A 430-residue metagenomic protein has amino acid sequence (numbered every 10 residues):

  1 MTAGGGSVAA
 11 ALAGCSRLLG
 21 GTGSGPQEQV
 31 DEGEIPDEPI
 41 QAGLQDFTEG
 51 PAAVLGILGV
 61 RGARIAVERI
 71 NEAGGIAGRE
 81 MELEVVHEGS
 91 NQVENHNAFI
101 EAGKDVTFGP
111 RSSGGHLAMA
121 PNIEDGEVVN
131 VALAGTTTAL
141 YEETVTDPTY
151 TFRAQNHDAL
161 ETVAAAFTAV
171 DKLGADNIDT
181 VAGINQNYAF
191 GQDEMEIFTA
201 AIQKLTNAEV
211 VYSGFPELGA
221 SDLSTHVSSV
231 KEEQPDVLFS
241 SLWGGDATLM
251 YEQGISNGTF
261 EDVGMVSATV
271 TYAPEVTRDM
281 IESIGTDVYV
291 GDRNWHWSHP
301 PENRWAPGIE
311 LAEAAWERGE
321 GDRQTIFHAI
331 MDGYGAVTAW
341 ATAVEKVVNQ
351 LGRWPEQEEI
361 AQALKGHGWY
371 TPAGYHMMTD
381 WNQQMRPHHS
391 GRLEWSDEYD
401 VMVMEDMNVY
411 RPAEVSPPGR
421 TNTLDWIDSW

Functional and structural regions predicted by a protein language model:
M1-R17: N-terminal export signals
S16-P26: Bacterial lipoprotein signal-peptidase II cleavage site
E28-R64, V86-N91, R111-S112, I184-Q192 (+2 more regions): Extracytoplasmic "Venus flytrap"
E28-V30, V54-G59, A73-E143, A154 (+2 more regions): Beta-alpha junction/loop-to-helix N-cap segments that form part of ligand/metal-binding clefts
A53-I76, I197-Q203: Short, polar/charged alpha-helical segment
K104-G214, D262-G291: Extracytoplasmic ligand/sensor domains, especially the bilobed periplasmic-binding protein
S256-Y334, T423-I427: Extracellular/periplasmic periplasmic-binding protein-like sensory domains
W369-W430: Solvent-exposed, acidic/polar segments of extracytosolic/periplasmic ligand-binding ectodomains
